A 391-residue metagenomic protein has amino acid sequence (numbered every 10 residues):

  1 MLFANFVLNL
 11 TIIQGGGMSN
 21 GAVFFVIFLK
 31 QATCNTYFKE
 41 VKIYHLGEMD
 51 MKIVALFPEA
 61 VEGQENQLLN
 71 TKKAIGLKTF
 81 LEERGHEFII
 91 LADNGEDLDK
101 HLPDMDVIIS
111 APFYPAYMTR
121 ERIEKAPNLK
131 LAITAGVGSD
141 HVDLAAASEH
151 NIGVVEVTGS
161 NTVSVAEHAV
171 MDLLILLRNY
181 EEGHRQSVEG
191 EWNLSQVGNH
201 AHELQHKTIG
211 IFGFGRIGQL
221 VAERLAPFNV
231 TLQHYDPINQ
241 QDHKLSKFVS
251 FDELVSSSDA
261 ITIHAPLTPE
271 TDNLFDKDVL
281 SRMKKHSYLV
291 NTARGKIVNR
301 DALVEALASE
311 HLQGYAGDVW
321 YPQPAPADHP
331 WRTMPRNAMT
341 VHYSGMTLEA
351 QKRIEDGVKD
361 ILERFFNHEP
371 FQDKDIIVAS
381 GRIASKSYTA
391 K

Functional and structural regions predicted by a protein language model:
N5-L8, I12-I13, I27-D106, T389-K391: N-terminal glycine-/charge-rich "phosphate-binding" loop or analogous flexible N-terminal tail
A116-M118, T231-Q233, P237-P330, M346: Rossmann-like adenosine-cofactor binding region
A135-G136, G153-V163, A293, H342: Short beta->alpha connector loops at strand-helix junctions that form conserved, small/polar/Pro-enriched
H150-I152, T158-T208, L220-E223, Y235 (+1 more regions): Phosphate-binding beta-alpha-beta segment of Rossmann-like dinucleotide-binding domains, i.e., the NAD(P)
F212: Conserved N-terminal Rossmann-fold NAD(P)-binding element of oxidoreductases
I217: Hydrophobic/small residue at the entry helix of a nucleotide-binding pocket
H286-K391: Rossmann-like dinucleotide-binding domain for NAD(H)/NADP(H)
